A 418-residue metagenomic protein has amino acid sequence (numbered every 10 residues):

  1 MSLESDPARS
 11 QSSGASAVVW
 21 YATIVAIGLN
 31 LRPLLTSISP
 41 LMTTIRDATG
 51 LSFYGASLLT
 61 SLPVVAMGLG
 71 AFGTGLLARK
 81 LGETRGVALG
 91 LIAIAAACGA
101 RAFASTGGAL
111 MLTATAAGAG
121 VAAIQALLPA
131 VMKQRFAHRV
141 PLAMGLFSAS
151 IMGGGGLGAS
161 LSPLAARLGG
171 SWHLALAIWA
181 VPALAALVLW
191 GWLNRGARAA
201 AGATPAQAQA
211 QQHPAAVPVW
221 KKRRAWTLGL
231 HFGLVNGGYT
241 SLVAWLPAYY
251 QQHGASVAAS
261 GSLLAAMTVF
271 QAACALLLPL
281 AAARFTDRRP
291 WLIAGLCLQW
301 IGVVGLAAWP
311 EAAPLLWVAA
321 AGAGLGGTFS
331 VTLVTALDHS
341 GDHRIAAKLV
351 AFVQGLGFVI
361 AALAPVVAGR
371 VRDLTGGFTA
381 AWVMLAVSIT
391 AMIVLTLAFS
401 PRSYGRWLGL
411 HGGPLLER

Functional and structural regions predicted by a protein language model:
I38-S39, R223-A266, A272-A275: Extracytoplasmic gate region of multi-pass secondary transporters
G50, G82, F103-G108, A137 (+2 more regions): Helix-breaking motifs and short loop linkers at transmembrane-helix boundaries and internal kinks in secondary membrane
L69-G108: Conserved MFS/SLC helix-loop-helix module at the cytosolic interface between two early adjacent transmembrane helices
G70-G82, C274-D287: Helix-to-loop junctions at the C-terminal end of transmembrane segments in multipass secondary transporters
T113-I151: Cytoplasmic helix-loop-helix junction between adjacent transmembrane helices in 12-TM secondary transporters
A123-F136, G327-G341: Intracellular juxtamembrane helix-capping segments at the cytosolic ends of symmetry-related transmembrane helices
H138-R139, L146-R198: Helix-loop-helix hairpin linking two adjacent transmembrane segments in secondary transporters
S340-F378, L385: A late C-terminal transmembrane helix in Major Facilitator Superfamily
